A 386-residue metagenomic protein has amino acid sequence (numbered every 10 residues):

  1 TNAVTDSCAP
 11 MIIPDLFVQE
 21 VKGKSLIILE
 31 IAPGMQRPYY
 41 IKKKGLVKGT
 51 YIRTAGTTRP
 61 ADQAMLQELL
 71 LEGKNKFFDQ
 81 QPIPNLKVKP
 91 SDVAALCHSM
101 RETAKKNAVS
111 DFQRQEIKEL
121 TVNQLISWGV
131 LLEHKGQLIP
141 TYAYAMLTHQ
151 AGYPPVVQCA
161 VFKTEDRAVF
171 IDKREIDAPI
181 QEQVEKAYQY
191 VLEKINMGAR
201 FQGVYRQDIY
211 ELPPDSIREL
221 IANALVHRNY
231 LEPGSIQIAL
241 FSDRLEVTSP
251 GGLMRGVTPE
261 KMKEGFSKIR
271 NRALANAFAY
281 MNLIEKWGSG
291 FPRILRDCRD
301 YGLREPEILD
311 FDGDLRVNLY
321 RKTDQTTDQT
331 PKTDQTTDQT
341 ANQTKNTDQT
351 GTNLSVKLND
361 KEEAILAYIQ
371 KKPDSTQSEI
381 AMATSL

Functional and structural regions predicted by a protein language model:
T1-Q325, S375-E379, L386: Conserved N-terminal catalytic/coupling substructures associated with nucleotide/phosphate chemistry
L96, K357-S375: Short amphipathic alpha-helical interface segments
Y188, A275, E363-Q370, A381: Hydrophobic residues on short alpha-helical segments
Q325-A364: Short alpha-helical segments that sit at the start of domains
